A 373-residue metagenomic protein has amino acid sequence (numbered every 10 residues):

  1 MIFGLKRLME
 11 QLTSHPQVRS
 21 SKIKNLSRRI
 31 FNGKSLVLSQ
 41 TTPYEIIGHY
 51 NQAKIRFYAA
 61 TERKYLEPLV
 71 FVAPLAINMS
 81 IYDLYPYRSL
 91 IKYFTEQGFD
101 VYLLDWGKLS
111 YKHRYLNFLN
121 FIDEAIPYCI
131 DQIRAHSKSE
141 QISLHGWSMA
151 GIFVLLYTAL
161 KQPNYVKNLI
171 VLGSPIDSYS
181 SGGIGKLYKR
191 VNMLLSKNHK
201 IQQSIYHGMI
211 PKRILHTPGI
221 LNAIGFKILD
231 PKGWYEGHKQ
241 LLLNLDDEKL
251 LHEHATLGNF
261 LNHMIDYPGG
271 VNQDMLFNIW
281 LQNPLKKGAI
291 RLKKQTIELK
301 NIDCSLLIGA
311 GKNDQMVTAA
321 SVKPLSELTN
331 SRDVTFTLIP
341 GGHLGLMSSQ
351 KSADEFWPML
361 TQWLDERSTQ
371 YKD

Functional and structural regions predicted by a protein language model:
M1-L12, A135, S139, V154-Y267: Alpha/beta-hydrolase-fold enzymes
T42-S110: Short, surface-exposed "cap/lid" segments of acyl-processing enzymes
L116-R134: Alpha/beta-hydrolase active-site loop
L144-G146, L172, G309: Short beta-strand immediately N-terminal to the catalytic nucleophile in serine-hydrolase-like folds
H145-V154: Gly/Ala-rich beta-loop-alpha elbow adjacent to hydrolase catalytic centers
I302, I308-A310, D314: Short beta-strand/loop motif that positions the catalytic acidic residue of the alpha/beta-hydrolase fold
C304, T318-E327: Short alpha-helix in the alpha/beta-hydrolase fold that links the catalytic acid
M316, G341-E355: Catalytic histidine-centered segment of alpha/beta-hydrolase-like enzymes
